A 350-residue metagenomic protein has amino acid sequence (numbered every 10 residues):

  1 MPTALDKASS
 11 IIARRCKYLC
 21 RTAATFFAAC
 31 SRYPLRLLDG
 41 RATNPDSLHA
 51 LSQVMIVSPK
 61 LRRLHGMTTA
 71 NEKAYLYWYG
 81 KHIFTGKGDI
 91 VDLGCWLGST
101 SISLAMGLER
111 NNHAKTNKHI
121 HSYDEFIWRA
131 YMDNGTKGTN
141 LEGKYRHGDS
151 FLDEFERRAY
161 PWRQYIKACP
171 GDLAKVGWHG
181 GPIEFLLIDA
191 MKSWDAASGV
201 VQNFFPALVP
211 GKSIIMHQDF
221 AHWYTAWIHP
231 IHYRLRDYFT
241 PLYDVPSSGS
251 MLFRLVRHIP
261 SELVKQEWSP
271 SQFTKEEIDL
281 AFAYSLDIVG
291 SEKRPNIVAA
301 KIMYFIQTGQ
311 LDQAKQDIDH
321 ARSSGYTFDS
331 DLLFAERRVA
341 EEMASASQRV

Functional and structural regions predicted by a protein language model:
A4, R14-C20, Q310-A314, E342-M343: Short, solvent-exposed helix-helix connector turns and helix-capping sites enriched in acidic/polar residues
L5-G40: N-terminal auxiliary segments of SAM/dcSAM-dependent transferases
S31-G86: Class I SAM-dependent methyltransferase Rossmann-like catalytic core, especially the SAM/SAH-binding loop
R62-R63, Y77, K81-S347: S-adenosylmethionine/decaboxylated-SAM
